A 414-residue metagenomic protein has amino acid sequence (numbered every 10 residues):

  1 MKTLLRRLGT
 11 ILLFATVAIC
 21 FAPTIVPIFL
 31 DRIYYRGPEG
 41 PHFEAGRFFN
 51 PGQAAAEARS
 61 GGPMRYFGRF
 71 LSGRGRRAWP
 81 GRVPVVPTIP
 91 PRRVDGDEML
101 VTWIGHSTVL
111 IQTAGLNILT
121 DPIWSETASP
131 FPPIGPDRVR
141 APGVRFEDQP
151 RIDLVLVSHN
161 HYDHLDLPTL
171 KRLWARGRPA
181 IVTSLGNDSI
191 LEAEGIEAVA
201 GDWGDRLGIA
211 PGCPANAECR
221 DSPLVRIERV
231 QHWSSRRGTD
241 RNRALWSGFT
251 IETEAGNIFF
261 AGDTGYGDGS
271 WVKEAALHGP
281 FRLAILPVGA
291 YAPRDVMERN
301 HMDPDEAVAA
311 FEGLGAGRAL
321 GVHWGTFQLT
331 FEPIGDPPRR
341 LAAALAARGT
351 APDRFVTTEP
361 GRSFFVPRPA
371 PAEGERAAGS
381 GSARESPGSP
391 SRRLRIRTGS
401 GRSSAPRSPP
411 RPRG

Functional and structural regions predicted by a protein language model:
K2-D148, E252-G262, R282-V288: Metallo-beta-lactamase
R6-F14, A18-G37, F43-G46, A180-V182 (+3 more regions): Cap/insert and terminal regions of metallo-dependent hydrolase folds
T10, G195-C213, E218-C219, L277 (+3 more regions): Binuclear metal-ion centers of metallo-dependent hydrolases, dominated by the metallo-beta-lactamase
R76-G96, T183-G256, R340-R362, V366-R368: Metallo-beta-lactamase
I111, D121, H159, D166 (+6 more regions): Divalent metal-coordination and catalytic microenvironments
P122-W124, N160, G186, V230-H232 (+3 more regions): Active-site metal-binding loops of divalent metal-dependent hydrolases
G143-W174, S184-G186: Di-metal (Zn2+ and/or Mg2+/Mn2+) metal-binding site signature of metallo-dependent hydrolases with the MBL/beta-CASP
P168-L173, E194, S270-E274: A short acidic, amphipathic alpha-helical/loop segment
